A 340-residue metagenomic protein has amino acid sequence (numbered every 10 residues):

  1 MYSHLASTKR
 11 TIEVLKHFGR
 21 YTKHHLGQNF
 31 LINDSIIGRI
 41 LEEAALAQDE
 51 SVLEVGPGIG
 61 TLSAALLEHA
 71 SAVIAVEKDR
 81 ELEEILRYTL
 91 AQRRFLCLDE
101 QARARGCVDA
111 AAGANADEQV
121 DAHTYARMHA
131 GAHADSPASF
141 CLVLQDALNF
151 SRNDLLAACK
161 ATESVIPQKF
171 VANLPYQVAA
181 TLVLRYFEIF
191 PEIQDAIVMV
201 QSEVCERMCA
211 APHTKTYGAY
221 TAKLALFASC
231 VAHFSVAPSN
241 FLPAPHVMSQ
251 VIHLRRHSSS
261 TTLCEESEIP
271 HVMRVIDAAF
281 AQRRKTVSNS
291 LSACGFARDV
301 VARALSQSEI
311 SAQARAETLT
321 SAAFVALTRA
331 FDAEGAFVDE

Functional and structural regions predicted by a protein language model:
M1-D277, A326, A336-E340: Catalytic cores of RNA-modifying enzymes
E43-A44, A316-L319, A333: Short alpha-helix boundary/capping motifs
P57, Q313-A314: Short, highly charged low-complexity linear segments
V247-Q250, L254-R256, T262-R303, S308-S311 (+2 more regions): An accessory alpha-helical subdomain
